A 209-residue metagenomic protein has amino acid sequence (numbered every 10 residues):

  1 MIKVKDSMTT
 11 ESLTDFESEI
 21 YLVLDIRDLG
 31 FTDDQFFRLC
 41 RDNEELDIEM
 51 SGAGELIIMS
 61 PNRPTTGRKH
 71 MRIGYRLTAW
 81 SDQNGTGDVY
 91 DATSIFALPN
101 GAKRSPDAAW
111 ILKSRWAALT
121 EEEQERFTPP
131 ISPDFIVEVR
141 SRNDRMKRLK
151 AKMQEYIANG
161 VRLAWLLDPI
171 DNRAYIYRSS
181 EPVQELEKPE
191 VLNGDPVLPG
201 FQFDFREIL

Functional and structural regions predicted by a protein language model:
I2-L209: Gly/Pro/Ser/Thr-rich low-complexity, intrinsically disordered segments predominantly at protein N-termini
